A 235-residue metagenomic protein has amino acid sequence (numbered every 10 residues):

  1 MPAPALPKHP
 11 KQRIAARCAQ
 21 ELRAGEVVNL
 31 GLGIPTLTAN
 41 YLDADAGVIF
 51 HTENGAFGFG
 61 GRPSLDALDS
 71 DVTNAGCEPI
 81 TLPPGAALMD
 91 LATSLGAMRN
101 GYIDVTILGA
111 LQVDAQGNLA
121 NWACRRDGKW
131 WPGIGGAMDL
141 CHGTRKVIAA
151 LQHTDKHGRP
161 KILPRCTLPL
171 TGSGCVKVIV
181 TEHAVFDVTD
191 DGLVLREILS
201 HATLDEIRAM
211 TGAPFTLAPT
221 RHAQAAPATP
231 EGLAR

Functional and structural regions predicted by a protein language model:
M1-P84: N-terminal active-site beta-alpha-beta segment that forms phosphate/nucleotide-binding and substrate-recognition loops
P2-P4, H9-R13, S64-A228, L233-A234: Conserved phosphate- and dinucleotide-binding cores of soluble alpha/beta proteins, encompassing both enzyme active
